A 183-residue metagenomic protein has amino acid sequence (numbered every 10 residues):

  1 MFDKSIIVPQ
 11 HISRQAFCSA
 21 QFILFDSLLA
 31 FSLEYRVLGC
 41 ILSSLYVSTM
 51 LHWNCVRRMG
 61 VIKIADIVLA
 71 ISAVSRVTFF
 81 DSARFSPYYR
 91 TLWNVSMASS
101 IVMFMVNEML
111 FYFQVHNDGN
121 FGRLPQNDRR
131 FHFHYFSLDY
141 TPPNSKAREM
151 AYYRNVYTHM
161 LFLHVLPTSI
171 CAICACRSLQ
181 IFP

Functional and structural regions predicted by a protein language model:
M1-P183: Early transmembrane hairpin module of multi-pass membrane proteins
